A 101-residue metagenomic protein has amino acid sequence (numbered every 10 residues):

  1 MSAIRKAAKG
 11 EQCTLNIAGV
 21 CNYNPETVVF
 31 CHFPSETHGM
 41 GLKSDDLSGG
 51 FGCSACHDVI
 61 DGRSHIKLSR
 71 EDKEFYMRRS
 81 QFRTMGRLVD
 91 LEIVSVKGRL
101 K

Functional and structural regions predicted by a protein language model:
M1-V29, C53: Short cysteine-rich loop/turn motifs with clustered Cys
K9, E26-H32, S48-G52, C56 (+2 more regions): Amphipathic alpha-helical interface surfaces
I17-S48, I60: Histidine-centered nuclease catalytic patch
V29-T37, L68-R78: Short cysteine/histidine-rich metal-coordination sites, predominantly Zn2+-binding motifs
S44-D46, V59-R63, F82-G86: Short C-terminal domain-edge/linker segments immediately following a structured domain
G49-S69: Short Cys/His-centered divalent metal-binding micro-motifs
G62, M77-R79, G86-K101: Short flanking/linker segments adjacent to small metal-binding domains or redox-active Cys/His motifs
